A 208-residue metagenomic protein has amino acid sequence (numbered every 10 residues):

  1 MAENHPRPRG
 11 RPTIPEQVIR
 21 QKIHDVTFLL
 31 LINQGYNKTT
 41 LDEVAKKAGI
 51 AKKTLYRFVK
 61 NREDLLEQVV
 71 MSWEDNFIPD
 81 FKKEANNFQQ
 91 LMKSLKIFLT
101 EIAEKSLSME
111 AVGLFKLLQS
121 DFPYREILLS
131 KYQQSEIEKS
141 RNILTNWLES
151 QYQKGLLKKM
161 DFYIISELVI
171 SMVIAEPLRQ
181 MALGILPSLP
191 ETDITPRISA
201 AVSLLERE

Functional and structural regions predicted by a protein language model:
M1-Q34, K38-K47, F58, E63-D64: Basic, helix-initiating cap at the start of DNA-binding domains
E16, R20, H24, V70 (+1 more regions): Amphipathic, non-transmembrane alpha-helical scaffold segments
K53: Key DNA-contact positions within bacterial/archaeal DNA-binding proteins
E67-F98, S106, E110: Amphipathic alpha-helical linker/stalk segments
K93-S120, Y124, I174-P177: Helical hydrophobic small-molecule/effector-binding pocket
M109, G113, L117, E126-Q153 (+1 more regions): Amphipathic alpha-helical packing segments from all-alpha helical-bundle domains
Y152-A201: Hydrophobic/aromatic-rich alpha-helical bundle segments in the mid-to-C-terminal region
